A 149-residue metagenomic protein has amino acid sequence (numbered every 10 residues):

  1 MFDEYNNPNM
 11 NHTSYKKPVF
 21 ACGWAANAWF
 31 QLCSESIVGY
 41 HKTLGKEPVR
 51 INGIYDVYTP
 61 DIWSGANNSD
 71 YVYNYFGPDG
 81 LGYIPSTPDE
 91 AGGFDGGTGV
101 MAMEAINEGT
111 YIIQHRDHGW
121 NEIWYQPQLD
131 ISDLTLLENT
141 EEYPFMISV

Functional and structural regions predicted by a protein language model:
M1-V149: Cysteine-dependent hydrolase recognition
